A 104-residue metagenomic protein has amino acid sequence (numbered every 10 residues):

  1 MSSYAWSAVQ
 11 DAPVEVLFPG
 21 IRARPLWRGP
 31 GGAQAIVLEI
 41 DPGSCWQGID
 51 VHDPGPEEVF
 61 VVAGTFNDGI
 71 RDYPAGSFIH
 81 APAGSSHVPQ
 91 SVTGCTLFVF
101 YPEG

Functional and structural regions predicted by a protein language model:
M1-I36: A short, N-terminal "cap"/entry segment at the start of jelly-roll beta-barrel domains of the cupin/DSBH fold
S3, L17, C45, D72 (+1 more regions): Intrinsically disordered, low-complexity N-terminal regions enriched in serine/proline/glycine with scattered basic
P19-I21, A83-G104: Ligand-binding loop in jelly-roll beta-barrel domains
R22-P54, N67, R71-D72, P82-S86: Conserved short histidine dyad/triad with adjacent acidic residue
V59: Structured binding elements
A63-G64: Glycine-centered positions in the ABC transporter ATPase nucleotide-binding domain
